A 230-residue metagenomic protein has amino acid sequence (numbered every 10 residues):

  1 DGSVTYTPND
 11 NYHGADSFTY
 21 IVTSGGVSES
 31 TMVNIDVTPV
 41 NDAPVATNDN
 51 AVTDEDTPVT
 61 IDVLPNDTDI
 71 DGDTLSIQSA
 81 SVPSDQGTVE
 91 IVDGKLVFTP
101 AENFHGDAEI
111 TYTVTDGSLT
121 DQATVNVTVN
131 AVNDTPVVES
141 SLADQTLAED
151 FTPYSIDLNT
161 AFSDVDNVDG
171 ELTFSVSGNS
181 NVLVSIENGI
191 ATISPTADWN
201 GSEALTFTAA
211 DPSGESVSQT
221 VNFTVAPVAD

Functional and structural regions predicted by a protein language model:
D1-D10, F18-T19, V82-E102, E109-T111 (+2 more regions): Strand-loop-strand motifs at the edges of beta-sheets in extracellular beta-sandwich domains
N9, E29, D42-P83, A101 (+6 more regions): Extracellular ectodomain surface segments
Y12, F104, G117, W199 (+1 more regions): Calcium-coordinating acidic loop motifs
H13-F18, T57-D62, H105-T111, F151-D157 (+1 more regions): Short, solvent-exposed loop/turn segments enriched in Ser/Thr/Gly
A15, S28-S30, D107, T120-Q122 (+2 more regions): A structural signal for beta-strand boundary/capping segments at domain termini and interdomain linkers
V22-V27, V114-L119, A209-E215: Short, solvent-exposed loop/turn segments at the edges of extracellular beta-sandwich modules
I35, V127: Feature 14080 marks short, conserved micro-sites in well-ordered regions that are central to protein function
